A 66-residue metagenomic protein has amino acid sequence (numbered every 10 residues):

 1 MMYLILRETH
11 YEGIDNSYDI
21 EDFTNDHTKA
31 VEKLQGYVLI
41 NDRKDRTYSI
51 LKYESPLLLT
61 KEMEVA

Functional and structural regions predicted by a protein language model:
M1-D19: Short aromatic-glycine-(Arg/Gly/Cys) micro-motifs in beta-strand/loop hairpins
Y3-I5, K29-L34: Short amphipathic alpha-helical surface micro-motifs
L6-H10, T24, L51-Y53: Predominantly extracellular/luminal cell-surface or secreted proteins
D15-K29: A short, exposed loop/beta-hairpin motif centered on an aromatic-Gly-Thr core
E21, V31, Q35-A66: Short, mixed-charge low-complexity intrinsically disordered segments
